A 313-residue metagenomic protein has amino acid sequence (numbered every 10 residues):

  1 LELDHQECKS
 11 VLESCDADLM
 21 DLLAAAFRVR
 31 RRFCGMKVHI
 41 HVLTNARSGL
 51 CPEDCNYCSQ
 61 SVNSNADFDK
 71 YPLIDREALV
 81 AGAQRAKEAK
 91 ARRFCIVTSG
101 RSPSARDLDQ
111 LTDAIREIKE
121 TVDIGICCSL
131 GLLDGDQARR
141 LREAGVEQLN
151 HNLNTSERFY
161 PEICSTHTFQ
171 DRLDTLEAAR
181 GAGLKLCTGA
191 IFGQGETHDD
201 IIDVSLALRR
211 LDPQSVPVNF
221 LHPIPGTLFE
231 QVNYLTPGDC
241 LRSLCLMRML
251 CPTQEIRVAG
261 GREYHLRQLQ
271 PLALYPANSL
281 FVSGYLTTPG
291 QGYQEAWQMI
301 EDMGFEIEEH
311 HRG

Functional and structural regions predicted by a protein language model:
L1-A17, R209-G313: Auxiliary Fe-S-binding modules of radical SAM enzymes
L1-Y57, H311-G313: Flexible, acidic/Gly-rich N-terminal and inter-domain linker regions that tether and position cofactor-handling modules
A26, C55, I96, H151 (+4 more regions): Conserved, mostly hydrophobic/aromatic
R30, M36-L43, L50-P52, N56-N65 (+5 more regions): Mobile, glycine- and charge-enriched loop segments and immediately flanking short secondary-structure elements within
N63-G82, A86-L176, L184-F192, Q214-N219: Core AdoMet radical
L79-G82, Q110-I118, Q137, D171-A178 (+5 more regions): A general structural detector for well-ordered alpha-helical segments in enzyme core domains, enriched
G100-A105, T166, F192-T197, F229 (+2 more regions): Short, small-residue-enriched loops and turns at beta-alpha junctions that line or gate enzyme active sites
D134-E143, Q194-R209, Y264-Y275: Catalytic cores of alpha/beta
